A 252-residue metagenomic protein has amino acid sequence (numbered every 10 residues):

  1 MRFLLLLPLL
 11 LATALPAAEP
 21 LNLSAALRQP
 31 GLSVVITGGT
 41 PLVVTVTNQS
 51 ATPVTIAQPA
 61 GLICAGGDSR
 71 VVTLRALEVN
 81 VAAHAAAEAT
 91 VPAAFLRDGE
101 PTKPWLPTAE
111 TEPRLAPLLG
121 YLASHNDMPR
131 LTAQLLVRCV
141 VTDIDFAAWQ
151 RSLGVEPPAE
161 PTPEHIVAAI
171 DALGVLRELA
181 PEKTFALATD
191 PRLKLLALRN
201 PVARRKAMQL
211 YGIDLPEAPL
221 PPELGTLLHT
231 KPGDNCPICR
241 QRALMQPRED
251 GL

Functional and structural regions predicted by a protein language model:
L4-A12: Bacterial N-terminal signal peptides
A18-G38: Low-complexity, acidic Ser/Thr/Pro/Gly-rich terminal tails and inter-domain linkers that flank the onset of structured
G31, T52-V71: Acidic (Asp/Glu-rich), glycine- and aromatic
I36, T40, V44-I56: Asparagine-centered strand-capping/turn motif at beta-strand->loop junctions
S50, Q58-L62, A93-F95, L153: A mature extracytoplasmic/lumenal domain signature
I63-P107: Intrinsically disordered, low-complexity Pro/Gly/Ser/Thr-rich segments with frequent PxxP/GP/PP motifs and embedded
A94-W149, G154: Terminal connector regions
A147-G251: Acidic/charged, solvent-exposed loop-and-adjacent secondary-structure segments enriched in E/D, K/R, S/T, and G/P
